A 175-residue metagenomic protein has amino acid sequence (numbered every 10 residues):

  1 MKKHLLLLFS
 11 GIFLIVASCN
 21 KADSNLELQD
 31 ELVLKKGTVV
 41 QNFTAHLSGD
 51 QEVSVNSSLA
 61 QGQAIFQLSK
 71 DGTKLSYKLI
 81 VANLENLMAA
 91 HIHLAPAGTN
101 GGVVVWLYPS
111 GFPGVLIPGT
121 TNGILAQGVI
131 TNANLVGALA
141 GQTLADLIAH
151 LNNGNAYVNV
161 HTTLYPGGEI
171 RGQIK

Functional and structural regions predicted by a protein language model:
M1-H4, N20-K21: Positively charged n-region of N-terminal signal peptides that target proteins for export
H4-L5, E27: Long, contiguous interaction/targeting segments characteristic of exported/extracellular or secretory-pathway proteins
L5-I12: Sec-dependent signal peptide hydrophobic core
I15-S18: C-terminal motif of bacterial Sec signal peptides marking the signal peptidase cleavage site
N20-A90, L94-K175: Metal-centered catalytic cores of metalloenzymes
